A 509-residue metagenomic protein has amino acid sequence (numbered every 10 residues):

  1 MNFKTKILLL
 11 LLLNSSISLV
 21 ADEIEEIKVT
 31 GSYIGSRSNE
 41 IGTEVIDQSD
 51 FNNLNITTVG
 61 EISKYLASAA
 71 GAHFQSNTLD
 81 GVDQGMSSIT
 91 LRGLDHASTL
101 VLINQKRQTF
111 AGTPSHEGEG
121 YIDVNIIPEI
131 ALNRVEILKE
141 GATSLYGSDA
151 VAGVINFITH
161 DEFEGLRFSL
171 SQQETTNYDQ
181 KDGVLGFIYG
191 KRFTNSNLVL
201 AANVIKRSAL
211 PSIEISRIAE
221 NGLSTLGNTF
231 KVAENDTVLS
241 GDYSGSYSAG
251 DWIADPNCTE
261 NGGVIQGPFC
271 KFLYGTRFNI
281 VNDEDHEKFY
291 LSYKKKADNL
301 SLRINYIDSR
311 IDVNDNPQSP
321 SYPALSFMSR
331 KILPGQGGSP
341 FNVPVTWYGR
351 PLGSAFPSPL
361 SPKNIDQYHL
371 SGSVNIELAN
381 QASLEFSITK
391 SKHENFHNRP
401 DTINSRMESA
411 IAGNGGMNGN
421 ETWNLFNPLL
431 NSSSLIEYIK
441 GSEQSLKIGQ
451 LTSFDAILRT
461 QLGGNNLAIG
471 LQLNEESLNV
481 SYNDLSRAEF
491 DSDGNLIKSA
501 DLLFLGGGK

Functional and structural regions predicted by a protein language model:
E26-L54, V59-G60, A111-H116: N-terminal periplasmic "start-of-domain" segments of outer-membrane beta-barrel proteins
F51, S63, V135-E136, I155-F157 (+1 more regions): Non-catalytic regulatory/gating segments with a bias toward low-complexity or hydrophobic composition
V59-I62, L66, S87-T90, I122-N125 (+2 more regions): N-terminal periplasmic accessory domains that precede and gate Gram-negative outer-membrane beta-barrel machines
K64-R107: Extracytoplasmic beta-strand/coil segments of soluble accessory domains associated with Gram-negative outer-membrane
K106-K139: Short acidic/polar hinge/loop motifs at secondary-structure boundaries that mediate gating or recognition
H116, N221, A254-N282, S301-G508: Surface-exposed, low-complexity loop segments enriched in small/polar and acidic residues
E136, G141-T143, V154, F163-K191 (+1 more regions): Short strand-turn segments of transmembrane beta-barrel domains in outer membranes, especially the first one or two
F168-E174, L185-F187, L200-K206, I215 (+3 more regions): Transmembrane beta-barrel strands of outer-membrane/channel proteins
